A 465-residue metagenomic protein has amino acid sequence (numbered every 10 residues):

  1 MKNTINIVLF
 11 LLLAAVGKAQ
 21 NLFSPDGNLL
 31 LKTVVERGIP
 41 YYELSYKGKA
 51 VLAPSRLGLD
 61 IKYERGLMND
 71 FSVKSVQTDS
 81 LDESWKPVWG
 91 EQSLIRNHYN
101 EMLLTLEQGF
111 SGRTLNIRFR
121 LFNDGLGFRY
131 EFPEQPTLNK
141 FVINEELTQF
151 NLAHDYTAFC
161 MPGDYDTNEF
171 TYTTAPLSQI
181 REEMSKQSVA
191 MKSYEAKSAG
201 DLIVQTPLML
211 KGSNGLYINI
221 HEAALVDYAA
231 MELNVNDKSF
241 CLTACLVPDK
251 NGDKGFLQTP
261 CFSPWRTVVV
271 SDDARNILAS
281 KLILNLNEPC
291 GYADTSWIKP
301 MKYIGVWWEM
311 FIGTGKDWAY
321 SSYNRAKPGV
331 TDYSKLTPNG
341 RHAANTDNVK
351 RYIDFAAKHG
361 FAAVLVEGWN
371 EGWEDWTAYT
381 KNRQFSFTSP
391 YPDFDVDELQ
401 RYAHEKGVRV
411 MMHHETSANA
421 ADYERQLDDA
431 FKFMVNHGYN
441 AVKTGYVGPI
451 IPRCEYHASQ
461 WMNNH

Functional and structural regions predicted by a protein language model:
M1-N21: Bacterial Sec-dependent N-terminal signal peptides
N21-A293: N-terminal accessory beta-strand-rich subdomains and adjacent acidic, glycine-rich linkers that precede catalytic cores
N116-I117, D253-F256, R351-I353, E398 (+1 more regions): Generic recognition of flexible, low-complexity loop/linker segments
Y130, A356, G445: Conserved, mostly hydrophobic/aromatic
I143, P260, W297, H342-N345 (+5 more regions): Active-site-proximal structural scaffolding
Q258-R351, H359, A363: An acidic-aromatic substrate-binding cleft motif
R351, F355-K358, Y402, F433: A generic secondary-structure signal
E367-H465: Aromatic- and carboxylate-enriched substrate-binding clefts and catalytic-loop regions of carbohydrate-active enzymes
